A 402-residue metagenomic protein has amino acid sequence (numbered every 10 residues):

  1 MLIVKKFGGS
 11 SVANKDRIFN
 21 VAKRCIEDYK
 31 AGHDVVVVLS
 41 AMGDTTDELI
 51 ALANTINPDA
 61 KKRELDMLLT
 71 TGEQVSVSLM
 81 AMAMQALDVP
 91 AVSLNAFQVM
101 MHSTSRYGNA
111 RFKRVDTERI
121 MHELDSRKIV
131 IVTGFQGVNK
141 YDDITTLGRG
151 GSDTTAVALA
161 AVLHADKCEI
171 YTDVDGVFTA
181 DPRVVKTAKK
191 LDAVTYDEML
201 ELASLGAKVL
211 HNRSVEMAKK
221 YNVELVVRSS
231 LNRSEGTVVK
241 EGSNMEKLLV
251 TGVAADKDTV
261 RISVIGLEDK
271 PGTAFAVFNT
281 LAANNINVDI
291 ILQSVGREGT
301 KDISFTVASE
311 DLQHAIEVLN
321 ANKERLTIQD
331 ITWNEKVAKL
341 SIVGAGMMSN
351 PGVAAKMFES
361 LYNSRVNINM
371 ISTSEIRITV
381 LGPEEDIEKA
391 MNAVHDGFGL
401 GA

Functional and structural regions predicted by a protein language model:
M1-V215, G382-P383, A402: Nucleotide/pyrophosphate-binding catalytic subdomain
H33, V89, V223, I286 (+1 more regions): Short phosphate-binding/catalytic loops that engage adenosine nucleotides
M42, V174-G176, Y221-L225, S229-S234 (+4 more regions): Glycine-rich beta-alpha junction loops
N54, P58, V89, N222-V226 (+2 more regions): Non-catalytic alpha-helical coupling and interface elements of nucleotide-dependent molecular machines and regulators
I56, T237-A402: A conserved regulatory-domain signal marking ACT and ACT-like small-molecule sensing domains and adjacent regulatory
K167-Y171, L225-V227, D289, M370: Short hydrophobic alpha-helical runs that function as membrane-insertion/retention elements
A218: Acidic-aromatic/histidine active-site loop/patch
